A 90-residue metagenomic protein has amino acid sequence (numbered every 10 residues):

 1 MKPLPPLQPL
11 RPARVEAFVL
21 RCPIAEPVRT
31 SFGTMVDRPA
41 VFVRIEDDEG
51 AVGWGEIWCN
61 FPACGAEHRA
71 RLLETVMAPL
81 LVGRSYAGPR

Functional and structural regions predicted by a protein language model:
K2-W54, W58-P62: Structured beta-strand/loop patches that form or line metal/cofactor-binding pockets in enzymes
L7, E46-R90: Metal- or metallocofactor-binding catalytic centers and their adjacent structured scaffolds across diverse enzyme
